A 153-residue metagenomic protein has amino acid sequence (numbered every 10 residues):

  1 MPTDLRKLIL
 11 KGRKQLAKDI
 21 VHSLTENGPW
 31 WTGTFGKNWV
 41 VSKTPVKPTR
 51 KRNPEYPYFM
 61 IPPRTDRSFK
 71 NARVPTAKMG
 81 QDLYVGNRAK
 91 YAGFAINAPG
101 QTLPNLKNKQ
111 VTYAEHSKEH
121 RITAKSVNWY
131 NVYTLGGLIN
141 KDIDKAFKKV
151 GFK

Functional and structural regions predicted by a protein language model:
M1-K153: Short, Lys/Arg-rich flexible segments
